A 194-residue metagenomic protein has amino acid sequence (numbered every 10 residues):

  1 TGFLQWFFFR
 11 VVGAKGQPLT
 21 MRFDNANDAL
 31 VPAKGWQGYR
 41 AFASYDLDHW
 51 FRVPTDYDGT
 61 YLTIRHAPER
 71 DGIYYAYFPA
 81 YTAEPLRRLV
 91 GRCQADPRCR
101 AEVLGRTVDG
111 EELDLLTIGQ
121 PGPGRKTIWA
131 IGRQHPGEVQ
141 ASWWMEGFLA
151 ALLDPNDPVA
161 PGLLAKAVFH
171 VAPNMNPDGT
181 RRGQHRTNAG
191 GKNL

Functional and structural regions predicted by a protein language model:
T1-E69, I73: Extreme N-terminal flexible tails
A26, F78-A80, Q134, M175-N176: Active-site metal-binding loops of divalent metal-dependent hydrolases
D28-L30, T82-A83, D178-G179: Short, acidic Gly/Pro/Ser/Thr-rich loop/turn segments
L30-Q37, P85-R88, R125, L194: A short, polar/proline- and glycine-enriched secondary-structure boundary/capping micro-motif
Q37, D48-H49, R88-G91, A95 (+1 more regions): Polar/charged alpha-helical tracts
P54-D109: Extended acidic/polar, glycine-enriched regions that form or flank non-catalytic beta-rich accessory modules
R98-I118, P123-L194: Active-site/substrate-binding loop(s) of hydrolase catalytic cores
